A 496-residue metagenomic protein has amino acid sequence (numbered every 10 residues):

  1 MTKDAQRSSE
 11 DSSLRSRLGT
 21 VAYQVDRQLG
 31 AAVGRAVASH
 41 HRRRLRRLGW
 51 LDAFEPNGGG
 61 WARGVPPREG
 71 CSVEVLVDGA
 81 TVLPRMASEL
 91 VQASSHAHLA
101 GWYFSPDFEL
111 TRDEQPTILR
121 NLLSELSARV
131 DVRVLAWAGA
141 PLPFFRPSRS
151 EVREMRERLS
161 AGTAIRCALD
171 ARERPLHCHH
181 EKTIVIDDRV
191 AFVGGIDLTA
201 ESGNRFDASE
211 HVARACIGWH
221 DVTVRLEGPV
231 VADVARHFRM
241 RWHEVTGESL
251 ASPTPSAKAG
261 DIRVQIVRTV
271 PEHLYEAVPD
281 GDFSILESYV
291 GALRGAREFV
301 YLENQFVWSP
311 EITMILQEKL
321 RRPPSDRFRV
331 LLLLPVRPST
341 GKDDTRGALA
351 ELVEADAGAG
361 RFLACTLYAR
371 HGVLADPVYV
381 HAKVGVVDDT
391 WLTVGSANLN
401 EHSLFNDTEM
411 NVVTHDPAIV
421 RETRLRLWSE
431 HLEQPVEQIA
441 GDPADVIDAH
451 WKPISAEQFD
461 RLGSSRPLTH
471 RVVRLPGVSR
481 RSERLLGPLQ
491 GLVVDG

Functional and structural regions predicted by a protein language model:
T2-G496: Charged, low-complexity intrinsically disordered terminal segments
